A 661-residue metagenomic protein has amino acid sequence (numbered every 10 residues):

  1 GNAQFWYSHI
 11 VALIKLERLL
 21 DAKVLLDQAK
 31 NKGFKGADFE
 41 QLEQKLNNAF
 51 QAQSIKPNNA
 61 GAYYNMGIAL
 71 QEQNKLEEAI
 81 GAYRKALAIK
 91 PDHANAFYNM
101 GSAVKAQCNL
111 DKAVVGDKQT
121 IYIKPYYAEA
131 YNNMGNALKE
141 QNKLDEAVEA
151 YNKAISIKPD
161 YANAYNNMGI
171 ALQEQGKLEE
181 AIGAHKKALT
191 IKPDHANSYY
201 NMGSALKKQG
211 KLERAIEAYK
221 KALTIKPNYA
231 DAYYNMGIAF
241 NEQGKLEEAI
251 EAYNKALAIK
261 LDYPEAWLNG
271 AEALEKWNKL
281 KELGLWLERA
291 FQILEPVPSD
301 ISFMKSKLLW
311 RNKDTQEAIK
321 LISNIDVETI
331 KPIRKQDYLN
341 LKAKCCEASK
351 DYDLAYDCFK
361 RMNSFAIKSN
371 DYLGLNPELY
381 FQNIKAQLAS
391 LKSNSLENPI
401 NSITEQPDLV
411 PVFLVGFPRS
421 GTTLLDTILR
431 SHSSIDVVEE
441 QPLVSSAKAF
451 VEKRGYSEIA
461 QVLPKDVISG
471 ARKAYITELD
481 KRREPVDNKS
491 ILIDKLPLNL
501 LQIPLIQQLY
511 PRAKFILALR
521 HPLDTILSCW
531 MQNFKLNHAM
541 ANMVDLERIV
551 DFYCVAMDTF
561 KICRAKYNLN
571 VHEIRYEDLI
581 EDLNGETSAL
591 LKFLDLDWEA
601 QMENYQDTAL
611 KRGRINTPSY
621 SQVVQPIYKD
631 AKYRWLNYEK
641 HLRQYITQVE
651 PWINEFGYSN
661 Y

Functional and structural regions predicted by a protein language model:
N2, G36, N59, H93 (+6 more regions): Residue-level recognition of tetratricopeptide repeat
Y7-V11, Q41, G61-E72, N95-A106 (+7 more regions): Conserved alpha-helical positions within TPR/SEL1-like repeat arrays
K32, I55, I89, I123 (+7 more regions): Structural marker of alpha-solenoid helical repeat scaffolds
W286, A290, W310-I330, Y338-D408 (+3 more regions): PAPS-dependent sulfotransferases, especially Golgi type II membrane carbohydrate sulfotransferases
S402-Y510, A518: Phosphate-binding active sites in nucleotide-utilizing proteins
I506-W530: Conserved phosphate-donor/acceptor-positioning beta-strand/loop module used by diverse small-molecule
